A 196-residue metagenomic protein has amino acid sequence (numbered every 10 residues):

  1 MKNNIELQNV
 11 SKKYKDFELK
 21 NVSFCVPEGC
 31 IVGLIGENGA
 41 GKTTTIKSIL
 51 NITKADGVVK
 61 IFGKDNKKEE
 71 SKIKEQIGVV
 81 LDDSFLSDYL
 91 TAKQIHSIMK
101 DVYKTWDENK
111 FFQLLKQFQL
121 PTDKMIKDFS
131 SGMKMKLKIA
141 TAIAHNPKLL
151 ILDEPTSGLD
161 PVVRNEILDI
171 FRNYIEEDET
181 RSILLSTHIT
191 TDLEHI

Functional and structural regions predicted by a protein language model:
L7-V10, F17-P27, L34, G57: Conserved beta-strand
G36-G41, A55: Walker A (P-loop) phosphate-binding loop of ABC-type ATPase nucleotide-binding domains
A40, P161-V163: Helix N-cap at the start of a conserved alpha-helix in ABC-type nucleotide-binding domains
N51, G57-K68, K72-I73: Conserved ABC transporter NBD signature motif
E75, L81-K138: ABC-family P-loop ATPase nucleotide-binding domains
L150-E154, L159: Catalytic Walker B motif of ABC-type/P-loop ATPase nucleotide-binding domains
E154-P155, I167, F171: Walker B catalytic motif
